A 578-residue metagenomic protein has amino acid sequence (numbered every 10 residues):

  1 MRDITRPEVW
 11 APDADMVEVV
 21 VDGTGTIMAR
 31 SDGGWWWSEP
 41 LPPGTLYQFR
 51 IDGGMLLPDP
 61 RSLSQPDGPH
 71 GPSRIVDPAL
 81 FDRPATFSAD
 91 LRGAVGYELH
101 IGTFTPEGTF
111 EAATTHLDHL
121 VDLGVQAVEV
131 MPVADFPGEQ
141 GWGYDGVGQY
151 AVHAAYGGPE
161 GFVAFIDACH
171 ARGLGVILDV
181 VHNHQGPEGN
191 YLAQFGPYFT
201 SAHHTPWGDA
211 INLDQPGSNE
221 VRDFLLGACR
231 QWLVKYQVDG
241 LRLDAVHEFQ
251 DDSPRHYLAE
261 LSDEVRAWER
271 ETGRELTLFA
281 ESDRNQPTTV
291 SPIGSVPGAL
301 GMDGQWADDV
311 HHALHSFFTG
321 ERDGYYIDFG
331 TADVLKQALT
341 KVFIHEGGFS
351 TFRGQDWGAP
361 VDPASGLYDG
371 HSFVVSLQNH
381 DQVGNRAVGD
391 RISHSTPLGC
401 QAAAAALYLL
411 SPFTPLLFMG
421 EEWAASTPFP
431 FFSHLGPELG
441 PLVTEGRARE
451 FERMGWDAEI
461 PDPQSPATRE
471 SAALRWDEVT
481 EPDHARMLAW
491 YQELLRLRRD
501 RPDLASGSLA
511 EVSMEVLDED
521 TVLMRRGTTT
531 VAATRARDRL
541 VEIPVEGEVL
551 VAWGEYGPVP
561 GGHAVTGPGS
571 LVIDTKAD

Functional and structural regions predicted by a protein language model:
M1-R6, T26-E98, T105-G108, H119 (+1 more regions): The feature marks proteins involved in alpha-glucan
V9, T529-R535: Short, well-ordered beta-strand segments enriched in hydrophobic/aromatic residues
W10-V17, G44, R537-D538, V545-G547: Short proline/glycine-enriched turn/loop motifs at strand-loop junctions of beta-rich domains
A11, P43-T45, P558-D578: C-terminal beta-strand-rich structural cap/linker in extracellular carbohydrate-active enzymes
I51-A85, R172, Y191-P206, G324-G354 (+2 more regions): Core domains of carbohydrate- and sulfate-ester-processing enzymes
P69-H70, S262-R266, R270-M454: Conserved alpha/beta catalytic core and glycan-binding cleft of carbohydrate-active enzymes
F87-L91, H100-E271, T277, T289: Substrate-binding/active-site clefts of carbohydrate-active enzymes
I344-P360, L417-F418, W423-F432, D457-T529: Glycan-recognition and catalytic regions of carbohydrate-active enzymes
